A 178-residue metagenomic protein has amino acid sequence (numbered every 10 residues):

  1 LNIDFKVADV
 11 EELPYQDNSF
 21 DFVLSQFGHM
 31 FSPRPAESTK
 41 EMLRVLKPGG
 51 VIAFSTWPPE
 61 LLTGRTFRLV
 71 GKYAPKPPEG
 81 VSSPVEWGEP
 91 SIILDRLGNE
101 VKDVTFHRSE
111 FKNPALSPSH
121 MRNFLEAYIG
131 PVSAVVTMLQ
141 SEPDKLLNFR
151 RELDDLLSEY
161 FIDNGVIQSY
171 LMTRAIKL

Functional and structural regions predicted by a protein language model:
N2, G49, E100-D103: A generic structural signal for alpha->beta connector loops
E11-V23: A short acidic, Gly/Pro-enriched loop at the edge of an enzyme's catalytic core that lines a small-molecule cofactor
D21-A36, P58: A short SAM/SAH-binding and catalytic strip from SAM-dependent methyltransferases
A36-V51: A short glycine-rich, Lys/Arg-flanked "PGG" loop and its adjoining helix->strand segment in the class I
V51-K76: Conserved class I S-adenosyl-L-methionine
P75-V81, V135-L139: Short, polar/flexible loop-turn hinges at active-site or ligand-entry regions and domain interfaces
E86-L178: Conserved Class I S-adenosyl-L-methionine
